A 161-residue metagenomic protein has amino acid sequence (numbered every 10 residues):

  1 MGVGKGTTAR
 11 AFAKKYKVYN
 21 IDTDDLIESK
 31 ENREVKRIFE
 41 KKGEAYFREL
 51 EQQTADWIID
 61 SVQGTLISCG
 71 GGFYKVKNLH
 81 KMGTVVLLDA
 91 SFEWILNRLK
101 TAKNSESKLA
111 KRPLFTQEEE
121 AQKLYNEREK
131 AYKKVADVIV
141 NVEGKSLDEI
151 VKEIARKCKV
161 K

Functional and structural regions predicted by a protein language model:
M1: The conserved Walker
G6: Walker A/P-loop
K15, N126-K161: NTP-dependent small-molecule kinase module
D22-H80: ATP-dependent small-molecule kinase phosphotransfer cores that center on conserved nucleotide phosphate-binding segments
V62, M82-G83, V135-A136: Short, well-ordered alpha-helix to beta-strand connector turns
G71-Y74, S91-E93, K145: Short glycine-rich anion-binding loops that position phosphate/pyrophosphate groups of nucleotides and phosphorylated
T84-E129: A glycine- and Lys/Arg-enriched "phosphate-lid" helix/loop adjacent to the NTP-binding pocket of small-molecule kinases
